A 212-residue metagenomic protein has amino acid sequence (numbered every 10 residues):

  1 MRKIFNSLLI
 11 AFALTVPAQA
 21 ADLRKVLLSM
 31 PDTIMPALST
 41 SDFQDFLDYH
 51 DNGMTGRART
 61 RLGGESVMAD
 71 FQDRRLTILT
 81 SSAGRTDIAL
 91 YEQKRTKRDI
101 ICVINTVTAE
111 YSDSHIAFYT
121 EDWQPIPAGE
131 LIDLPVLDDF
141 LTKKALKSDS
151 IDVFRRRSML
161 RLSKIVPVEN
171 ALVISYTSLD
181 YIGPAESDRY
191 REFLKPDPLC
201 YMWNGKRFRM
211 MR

Functional and structural regions predicted by a protein language model:
I4-T15: Sec-dependent N-terminal signal peptides
A20-Q93: Terminal domain-start segments
V67-T77, T120-G129, R207: Surface-exposed loop/turn elements that mediate protein-protein interactions on large endomembrane-trafficking
I78-L79, T106-S112, S187-E192: Short consensus segments that form the blades of beta-propeller domains, in both extracellular/periplasmic
G84-D87, I101-C102, Y111-H115, R157-L160 (+1 more regions): Short, surface-exposed coil-to-beta transition loops
K97-T106, E169-S175: Acidic/hydrophobic-patterned starts of short beta strands in beta-sheet-rich repeat architectures
D99-I132: Mid-length scaffold segments of soluble, non-membrane domains
A128-N204, R209-R212: Short aromatic loop motif centered on NTY/YTY
